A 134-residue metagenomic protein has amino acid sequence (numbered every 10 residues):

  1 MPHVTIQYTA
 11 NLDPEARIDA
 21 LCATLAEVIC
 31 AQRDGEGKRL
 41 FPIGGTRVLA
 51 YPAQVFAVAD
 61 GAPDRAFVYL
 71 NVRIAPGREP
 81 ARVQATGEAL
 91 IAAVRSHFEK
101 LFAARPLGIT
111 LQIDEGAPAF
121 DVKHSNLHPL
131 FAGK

Functional and structural regions predicted by a protein language model:
M1-K134: A domain-level signal for the structural core that forms small-molecule/cofactor-binding pockets and catalytic centers
